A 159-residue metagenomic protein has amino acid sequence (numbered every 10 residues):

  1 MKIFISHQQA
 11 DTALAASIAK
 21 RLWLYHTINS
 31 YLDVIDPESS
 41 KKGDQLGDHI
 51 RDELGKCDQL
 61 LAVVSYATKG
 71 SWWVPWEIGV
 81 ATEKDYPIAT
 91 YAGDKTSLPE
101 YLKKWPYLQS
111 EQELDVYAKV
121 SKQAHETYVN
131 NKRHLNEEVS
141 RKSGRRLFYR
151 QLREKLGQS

Functional and structural regions predicted by a protein language model:
M1-C57, K142-S159: Conserved N-terminal substructure of TIR/SEFIR domains
A13, K95-S159: C-terminal interaction surface of TIR/SEFIR-family domains
L24, G79-D94: Arginine/glycine-rich "motif VI" loop of SF2 helicases in the C-terminal RecA-like domain
S40, S71-W72, S97-L102: Switch/connector loops and helix/strand junctions flanking conserved nucleotide-binding motifs in nucleotide-processing
Q45-G47, E77-I78, K103-Y107: Short low-complexity, flexible loop/linker segments enriched in glycine and/or proline with clustered acidic
Q59-A62: Structural motif
Y66-A67, Y91-L98: Short beta-alpha junction loops
Y66-K84: Conserved TIR/SEFIR loop-to-helix hotspot centered on a Trp-containing motif with a nearby acidic residue
